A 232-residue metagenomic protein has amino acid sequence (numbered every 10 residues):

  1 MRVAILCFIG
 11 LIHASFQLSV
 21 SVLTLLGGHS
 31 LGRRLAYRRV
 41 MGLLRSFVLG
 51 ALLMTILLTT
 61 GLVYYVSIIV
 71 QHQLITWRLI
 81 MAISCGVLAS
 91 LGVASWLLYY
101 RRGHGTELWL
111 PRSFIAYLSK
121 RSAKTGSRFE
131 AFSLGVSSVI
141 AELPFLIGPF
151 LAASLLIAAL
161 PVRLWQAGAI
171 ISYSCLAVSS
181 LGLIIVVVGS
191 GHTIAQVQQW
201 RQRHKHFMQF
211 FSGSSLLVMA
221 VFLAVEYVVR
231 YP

Functional and structural regions predicted by a protein language model:
M1-S19, M41, R45, F114-A141 (+3 more regions): Small-residue-enriched transmembrane helix starts and helix-helix packing motifs in multi-pass inner-membrane proteins
R2-Q71, L156-A158: Juxtamembrane transmembrane-helix termini in multi-pass membrane transport proteins
L25-R33, L146-V178: Membrane-interfacial helix-loop connectors
R34-G50, P161-Y173, W200-H204: Membrane-interface alpha-helices at helix entry/exit sites of multi-pass transporters
A36-R112: Membrane helix-loop-helix hairpins that form the core translocation module of multi-pass transporters
T60-Y65, G182-Q199: Transmembrane alpha-helical segments of integral membrane proteins
G189-L217: Interfacial loop-to-transmembrane junctions
A220-P232: Juxtamembrane boundary at the C-terminal end of a transmembrane helix
